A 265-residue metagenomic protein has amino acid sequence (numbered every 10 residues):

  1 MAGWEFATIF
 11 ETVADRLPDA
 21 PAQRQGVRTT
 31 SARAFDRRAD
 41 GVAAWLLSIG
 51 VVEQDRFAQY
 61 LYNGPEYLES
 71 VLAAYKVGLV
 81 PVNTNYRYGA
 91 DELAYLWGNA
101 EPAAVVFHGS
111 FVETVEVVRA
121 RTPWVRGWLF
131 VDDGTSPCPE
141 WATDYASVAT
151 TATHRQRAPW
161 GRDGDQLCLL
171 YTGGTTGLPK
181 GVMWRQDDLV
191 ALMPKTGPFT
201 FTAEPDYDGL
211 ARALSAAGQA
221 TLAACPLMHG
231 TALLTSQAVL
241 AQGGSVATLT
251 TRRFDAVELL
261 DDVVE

Functional and structural regions predicted by a protein language model:
M1-W4, S136-Q166: Flexible, low-complexity linker/hinge segments
A2, P21-G64, L68-L72, G89-A94 (+1 more regions): Conserved AMP-binding/adenylate-forming core of the ANL superfamily
D19, A152-Y171, G177-L178, M183 (+1 more regions): Conserved pre-ATP/AMP-binding loop-to-beta segment of ANL
S31-R33, L167-K195, F199: Conserved AMP-binding A3 loop
S48-I49, K76-T150: Structural core segment of the AMP-binding/adenylate-forming
R56, Y62-V82, Y86-A90, G98-A104 (+3 more regions): A short helix-loop-beta submotif of the ANL/AMP-binding
F57, A74, V105, Q166 (+4 more regions): Conserved S/T- and glycine-rich ATP-binding loop of Class I adenylate-forming
M193-T221, M228-E265: Conserved AMP-binding/adenylation subdomain of ANL enzymes
